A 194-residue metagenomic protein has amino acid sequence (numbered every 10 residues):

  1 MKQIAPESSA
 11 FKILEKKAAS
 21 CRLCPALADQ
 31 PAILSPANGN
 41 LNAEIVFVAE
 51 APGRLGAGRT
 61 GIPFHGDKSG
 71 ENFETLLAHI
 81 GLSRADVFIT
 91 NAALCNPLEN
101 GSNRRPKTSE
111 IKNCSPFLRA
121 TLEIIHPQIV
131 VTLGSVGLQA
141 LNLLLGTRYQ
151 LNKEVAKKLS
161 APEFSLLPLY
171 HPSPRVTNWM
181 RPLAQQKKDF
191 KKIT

Functional and structural regions predicted by a protein language model:
K2-K153, S160-F190: A polyanion-binding, active-site-adjacent surface
